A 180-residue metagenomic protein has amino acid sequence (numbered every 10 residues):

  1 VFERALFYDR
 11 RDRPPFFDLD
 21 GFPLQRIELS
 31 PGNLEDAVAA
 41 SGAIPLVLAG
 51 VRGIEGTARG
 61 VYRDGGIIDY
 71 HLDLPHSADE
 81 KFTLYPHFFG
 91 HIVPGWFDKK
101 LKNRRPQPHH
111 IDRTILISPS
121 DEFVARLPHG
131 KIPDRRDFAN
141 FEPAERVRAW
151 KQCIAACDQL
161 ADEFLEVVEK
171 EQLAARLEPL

Functional and structural regions predicted by a protein language model:
V1-L180: Patatin-like phospholipase
